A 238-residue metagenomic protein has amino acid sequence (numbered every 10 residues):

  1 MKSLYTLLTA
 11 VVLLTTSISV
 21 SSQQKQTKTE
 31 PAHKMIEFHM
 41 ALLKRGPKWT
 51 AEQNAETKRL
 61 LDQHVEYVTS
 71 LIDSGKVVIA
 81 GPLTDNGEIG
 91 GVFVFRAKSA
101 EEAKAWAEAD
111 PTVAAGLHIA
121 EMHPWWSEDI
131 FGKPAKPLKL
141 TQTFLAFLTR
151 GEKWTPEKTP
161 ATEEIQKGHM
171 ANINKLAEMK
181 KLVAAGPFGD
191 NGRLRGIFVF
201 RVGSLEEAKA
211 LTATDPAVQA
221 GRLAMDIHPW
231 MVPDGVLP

Functional and structural regions predicted by a protein language model:
M1-Q26: Bacterial Sec-dependent N-terminal signal peptides
Q23-P238: Conserved, structured core segments of small domains
